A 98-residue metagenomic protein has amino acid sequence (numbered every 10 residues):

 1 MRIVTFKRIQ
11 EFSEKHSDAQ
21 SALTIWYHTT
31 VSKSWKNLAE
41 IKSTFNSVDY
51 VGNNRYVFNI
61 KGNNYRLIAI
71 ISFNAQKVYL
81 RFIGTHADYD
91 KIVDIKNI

Functional and structural regions predicted by a protein language model:
M1-N64, S72-Y79, H86-I98: Basic, Lys/Arg-enriched alpha-helical interface segments
